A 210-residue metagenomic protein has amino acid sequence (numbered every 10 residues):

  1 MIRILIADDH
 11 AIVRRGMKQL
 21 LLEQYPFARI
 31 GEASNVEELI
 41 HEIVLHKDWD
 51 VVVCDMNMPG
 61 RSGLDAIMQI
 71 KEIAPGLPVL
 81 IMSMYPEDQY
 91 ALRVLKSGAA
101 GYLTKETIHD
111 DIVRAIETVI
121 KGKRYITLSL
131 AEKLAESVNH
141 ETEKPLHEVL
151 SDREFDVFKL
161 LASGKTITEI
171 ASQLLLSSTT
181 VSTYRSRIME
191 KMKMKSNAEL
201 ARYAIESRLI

Functional and structural regions predicted by a protein language model:
E32-V51: Acidic, metal-coordinating helix/loop segments flanking the phosphotransfer/catalytic sites of two-component signaling
N35, S62-D65: Acidic catalytic/metal-coordinating carboxylates
D55, S83: Active-site residues of response regulator receiver
M58: Receiver (REC) domain active-site loop signature in two-component systems and cognate sites in sensor histidine kinases
L64-G76: Short amphipathic alpha-helix used as the core "switch/output" element in two-component signaling
Q89-K96, G101-D152, D156, L209-I210: Short, flexible helix-to-coil linker/hinge segments that flank and couple to helix-turn-helix
E143-S178: Helix-turn-helix DNA-binding segment
T166-E199: Recognition helix of helix-turn-helix DNA-binding domains
